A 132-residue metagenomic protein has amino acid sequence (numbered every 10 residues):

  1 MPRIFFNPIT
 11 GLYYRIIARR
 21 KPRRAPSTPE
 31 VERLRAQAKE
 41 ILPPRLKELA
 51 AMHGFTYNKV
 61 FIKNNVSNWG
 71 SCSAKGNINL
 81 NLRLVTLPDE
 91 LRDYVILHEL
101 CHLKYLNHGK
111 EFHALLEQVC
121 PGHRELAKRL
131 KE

Functional and structural regions predicted by a protein language model:
M1-D93, L103-E132: Active-site-proximal or metal-binding-adjacent scaffold patches in catalytic folds
I96: Walker B beta-strand of ABC/ABC-like P-loop ATPase nucleotide-binding domains, specifically the conserved hydrophobic
E99: Walker B catalytic acidic pair
